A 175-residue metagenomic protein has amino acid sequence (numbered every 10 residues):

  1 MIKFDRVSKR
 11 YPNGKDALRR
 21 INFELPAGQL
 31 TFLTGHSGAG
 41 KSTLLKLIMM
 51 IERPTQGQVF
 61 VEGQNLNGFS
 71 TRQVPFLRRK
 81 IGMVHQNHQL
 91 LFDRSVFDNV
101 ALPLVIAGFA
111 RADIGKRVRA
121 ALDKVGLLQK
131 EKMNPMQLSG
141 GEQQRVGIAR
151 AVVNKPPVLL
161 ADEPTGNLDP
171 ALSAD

Functional and structural regions predicted by a protein language model:
T34-H36: The feature captures the beta-strand-to-loop junction immediately N-terminal to the Walker
M49: Helix-to-loop junction immediately C-terminal to a conserved catalytic motif
G57-N65: Conserved ABC transporter NBD signature motif
L66-G82: ABC ATPase NBD coupling module
N134-Q144: Conserved ABC ATPase signature
V153-P157: A short, proline-enriched helix->beta-strand linker immediately N-terminal to the Walker B motif in ABC-type P-loop
L159-D162: Catalytic Walker B motif of ABC-type/P-loop ATPase nucleotide-binding domains
